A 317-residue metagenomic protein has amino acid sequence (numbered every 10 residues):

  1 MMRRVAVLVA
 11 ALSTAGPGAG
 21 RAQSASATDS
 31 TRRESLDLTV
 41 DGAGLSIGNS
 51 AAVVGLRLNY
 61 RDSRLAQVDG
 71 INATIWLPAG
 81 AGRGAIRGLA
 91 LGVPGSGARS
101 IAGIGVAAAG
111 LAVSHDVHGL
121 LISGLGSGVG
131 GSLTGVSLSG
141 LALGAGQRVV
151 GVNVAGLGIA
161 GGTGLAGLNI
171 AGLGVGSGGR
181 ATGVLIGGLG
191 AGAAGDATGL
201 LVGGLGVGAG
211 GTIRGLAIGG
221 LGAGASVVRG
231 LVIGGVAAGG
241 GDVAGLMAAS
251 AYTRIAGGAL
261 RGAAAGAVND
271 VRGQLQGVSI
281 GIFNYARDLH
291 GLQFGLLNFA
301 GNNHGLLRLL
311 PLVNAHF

Functional and structural regions predicted by a protein language model:
M1-R4: Positively charged n-region of N-terminal signal peptides that target proteins for export
A6-G16: Bacterial N-terminal signal peptides
G18-A22: Sec/Tat signal peptide C-region and signal peptidase I cleavage site
S24-F317: Surface-exposed, glycine- and small/polar-enriched segments that build interaction surfaces at terminal
